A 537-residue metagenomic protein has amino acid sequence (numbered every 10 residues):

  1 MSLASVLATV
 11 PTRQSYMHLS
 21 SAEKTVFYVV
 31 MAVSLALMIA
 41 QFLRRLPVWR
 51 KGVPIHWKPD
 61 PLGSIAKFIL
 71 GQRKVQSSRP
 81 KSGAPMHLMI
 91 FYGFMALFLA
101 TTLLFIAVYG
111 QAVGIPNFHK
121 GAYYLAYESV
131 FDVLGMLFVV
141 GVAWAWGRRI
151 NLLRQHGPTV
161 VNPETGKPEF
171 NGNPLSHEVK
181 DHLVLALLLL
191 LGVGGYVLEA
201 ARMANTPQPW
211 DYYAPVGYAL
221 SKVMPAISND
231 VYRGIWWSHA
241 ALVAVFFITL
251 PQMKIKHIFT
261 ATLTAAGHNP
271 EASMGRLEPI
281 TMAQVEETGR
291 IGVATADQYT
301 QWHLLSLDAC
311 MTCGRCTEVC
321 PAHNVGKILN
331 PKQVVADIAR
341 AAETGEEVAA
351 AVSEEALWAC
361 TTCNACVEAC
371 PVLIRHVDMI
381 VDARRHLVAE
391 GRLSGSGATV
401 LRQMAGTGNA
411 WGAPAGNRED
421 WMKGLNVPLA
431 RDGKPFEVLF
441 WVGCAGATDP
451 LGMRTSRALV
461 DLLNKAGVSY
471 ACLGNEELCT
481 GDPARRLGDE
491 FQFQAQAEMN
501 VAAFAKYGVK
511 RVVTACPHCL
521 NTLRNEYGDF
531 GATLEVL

Functional and structural regions predicted by a protein language model:
M1-M17, V108-A126, T159-E169, A201-Y232: Membrane-interfacial helical/loop segments at transmembrane boundaries in membrane proteins
L3-G147, N151, Q298-L307, L329-Q333 (+2 more regions): Iron-sulfur-cluster electron-transfer modules
V30-I39, F138-V142, L189-L190, N229-A266: Alpha-helical membrane-embedded segments
M38-H56, I106-Q111, W144-V160, V197-D211 (+3 more regions): Juxtamembrane/interface segments at transmembrane-helix termini
K51-L70, L153-S176, W210-L220, F259-E287 (+2 more regions): Juxtamembrane inter-helical linkers in multi-pass membrane proteins
S78-M86, L125, S129, T165-A186: Membrane-interfacial loop-to-helix junctions in multi-pass inner-membrane proteins
L88-T102, H182-A204: Hydrophobic alpha-helical membrane-insertion segments
F247-A359: Ferredoxin-type iron-sulfur electron-transfer modules and their immediate structural context
